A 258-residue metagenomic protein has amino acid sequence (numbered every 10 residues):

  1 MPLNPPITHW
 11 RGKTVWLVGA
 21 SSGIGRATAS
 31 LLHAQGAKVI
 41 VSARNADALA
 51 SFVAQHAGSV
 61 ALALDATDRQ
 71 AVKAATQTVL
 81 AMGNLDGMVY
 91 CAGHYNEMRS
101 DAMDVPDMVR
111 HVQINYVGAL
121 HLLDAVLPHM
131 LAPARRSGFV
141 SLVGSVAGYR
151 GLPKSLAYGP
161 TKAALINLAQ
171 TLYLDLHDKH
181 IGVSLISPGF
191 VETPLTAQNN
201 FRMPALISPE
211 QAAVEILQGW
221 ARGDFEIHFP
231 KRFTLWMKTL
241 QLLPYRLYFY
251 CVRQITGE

Functional and structural regions predicted by a protein language model:
S21-S22: Conserved glycine-rich cofactor-binding loop
H56-Q70: Rossmann-fold cofactor-recognition segment
R99-V112: Substrate-binding pocket helix/loop in short-chain dehydrogenase/reductase
D101, R150-L156: Active-site loop immediately N-terminal to the catalytic Tyr-X3-Lys motif of short-chain dehydrogenase/reductase
L123, T161: Active-site helix of classical SDR
S145: Residue(s) in the substrate-gating loop at a strand-loop-helix junction that position the organic substrate next
L185, F201-W236: C-terminal helical subdomain
